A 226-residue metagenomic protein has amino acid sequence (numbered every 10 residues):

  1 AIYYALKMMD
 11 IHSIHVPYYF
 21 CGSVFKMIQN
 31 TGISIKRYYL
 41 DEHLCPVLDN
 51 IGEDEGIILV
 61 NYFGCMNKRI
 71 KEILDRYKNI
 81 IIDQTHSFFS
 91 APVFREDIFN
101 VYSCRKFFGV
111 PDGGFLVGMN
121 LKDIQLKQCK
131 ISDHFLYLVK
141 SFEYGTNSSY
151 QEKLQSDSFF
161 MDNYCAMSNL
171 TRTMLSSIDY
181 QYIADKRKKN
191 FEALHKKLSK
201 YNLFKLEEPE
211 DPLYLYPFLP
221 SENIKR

Functional and structural regions predicted by a protein language model:
Y3-F88: PLP-dependent aminotransferase-like
D54-E55, P111-G113, L213-L215: Short, surface-exposed beta-edge/turn micro-motifs
F89-R95: Glycine-rich, charge-decorated loop segments at or immediately adjacent to ligand/cofactor-binding or catalytic sites
D97-E143: Active-site PLP attachment segment
I131-A184: Extended, charge-rich helix/loop segments that form flexible, surface "patches" used to engage negatively charged
C165-H195, F204-L219: Conserved glycine-rich beta-strand-loop-beta hairpin in the small C-terminal domain of fold type I
L198-S199: Short arginine-rich
F218-R226: Conserved C-terminal alpha-helix-loop-beta "cap" of PLP-dependent enzymes that closes/shapes the active-site mouth
